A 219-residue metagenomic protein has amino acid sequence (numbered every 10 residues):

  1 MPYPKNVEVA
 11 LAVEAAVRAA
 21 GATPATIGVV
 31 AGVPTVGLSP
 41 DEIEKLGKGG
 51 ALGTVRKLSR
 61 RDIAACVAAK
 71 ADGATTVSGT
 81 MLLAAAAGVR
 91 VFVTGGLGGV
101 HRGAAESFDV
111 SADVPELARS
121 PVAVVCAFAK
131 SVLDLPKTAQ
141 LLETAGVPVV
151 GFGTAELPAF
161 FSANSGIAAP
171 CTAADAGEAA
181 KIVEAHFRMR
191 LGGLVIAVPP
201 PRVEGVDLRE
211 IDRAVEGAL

Functional and structural regions predicted by a protein language model:
P2-S78: Active-site cofactor/substrate anionic-group-binding motifs, chiefly glycine- and Lys/Arg-rich phosphate-binding loops
Y3-L11, E42-K48, G98-A118, L141: A glycine- and small-aliphatic-rich helix-loop capping segment at beta-alpha/alpha-beta transitions that lines
R18-A19, L82-A86, V91-V93, D109 (+3 more regions): Solvent-exposed alpha-helices and their adjacent loops that cap or buttress functional pockets in soluble metabolic
P24-V29, G73-T76, V91-G96, R102 (+3 more regions): General beta-strand structural signal in soluble alpha/beta enzymes
A31-V33, G98, G153-P158, V198-E204: Glycine-rich beta-alpha junction loops
T76-V77, A105-A118, V122-E143, D175-K181: Active-site glycine-rich loop that binds ribose-phosphate moieties when present
A163-F187: Anionic-ligand binding region
V195-A197, P201-L219: A C-terminal functional module that forms or caps the active site or interfaces directly with catalytic machinery
